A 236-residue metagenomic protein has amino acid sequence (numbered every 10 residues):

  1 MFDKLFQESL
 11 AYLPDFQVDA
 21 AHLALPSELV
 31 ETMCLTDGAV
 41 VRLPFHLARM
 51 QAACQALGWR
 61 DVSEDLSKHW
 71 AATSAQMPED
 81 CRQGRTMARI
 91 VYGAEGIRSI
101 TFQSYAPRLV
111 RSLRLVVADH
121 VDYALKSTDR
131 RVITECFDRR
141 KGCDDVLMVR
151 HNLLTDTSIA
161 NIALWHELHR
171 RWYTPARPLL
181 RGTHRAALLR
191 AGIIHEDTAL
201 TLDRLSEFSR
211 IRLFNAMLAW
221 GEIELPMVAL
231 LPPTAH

Functional and structural regions predicted by a protein language model:
M1-L153, E167, P178-H236: Conserved alpha/beta cores of soluble small-molecule-handling proteins
D145-L147, N161, R171: Structural motif
L154-N161: Short beta-strand/strand-turn micro-motif
W172-A176: Catalytic Cys-His active-site segments of thiol-dependent hydrolases/isopeptidases
